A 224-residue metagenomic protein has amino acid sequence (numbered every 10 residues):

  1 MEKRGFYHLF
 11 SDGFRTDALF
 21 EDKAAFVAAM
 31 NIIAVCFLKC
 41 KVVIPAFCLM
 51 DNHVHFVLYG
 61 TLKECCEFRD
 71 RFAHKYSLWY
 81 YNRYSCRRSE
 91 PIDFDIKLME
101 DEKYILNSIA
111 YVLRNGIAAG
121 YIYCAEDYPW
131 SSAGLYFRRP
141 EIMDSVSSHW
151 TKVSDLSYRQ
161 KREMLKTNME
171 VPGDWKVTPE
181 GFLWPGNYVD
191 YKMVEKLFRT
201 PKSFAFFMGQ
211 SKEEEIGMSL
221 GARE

Functional and structural regions predicted by a protein language model:
M1-A46, Y59-E224: Short Pro-Cys-Gly-centered "Cys-loop" motif that presents a nucleophilic cysteine in a tight turn
D51-G60: Short beta-strand->loop micro-motif that forms the acidic, two-metal-ion catalytic signature in nucleotide-processing
